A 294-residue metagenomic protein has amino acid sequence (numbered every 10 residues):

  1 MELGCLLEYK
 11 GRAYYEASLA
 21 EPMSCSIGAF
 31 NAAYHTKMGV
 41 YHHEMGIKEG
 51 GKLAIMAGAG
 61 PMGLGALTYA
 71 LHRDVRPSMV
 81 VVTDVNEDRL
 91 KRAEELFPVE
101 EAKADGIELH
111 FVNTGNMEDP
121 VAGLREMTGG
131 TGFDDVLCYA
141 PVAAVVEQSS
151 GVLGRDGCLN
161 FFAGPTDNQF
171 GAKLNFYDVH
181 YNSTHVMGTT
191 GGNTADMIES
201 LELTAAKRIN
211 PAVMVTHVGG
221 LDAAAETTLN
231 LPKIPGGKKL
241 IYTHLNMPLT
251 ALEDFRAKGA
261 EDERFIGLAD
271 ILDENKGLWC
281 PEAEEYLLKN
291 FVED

Functional and structural regions predicted by a protein language model:
M1-K52: NAD(P)H dinucleotide-binding glycine-rich loop of Rossmann-like/cofactor-binding domains, especially the beta1-alpha1
P22, A57-G60: Glycine-rich Rossmann-fold phosphate-binding loop(s) that bind the pyrophosphate of adenine dinucleotide cofactors
C25, P61-M62, R89: Hydrophobic/small residue at the entry helix of a nucleotide-binding pocket
G51, M56, L67, L71-V145: Adenosine-nucleotide cofactor-binding segment
S78, G157-C158: Glycine-centered, small-residue-biased loops immediately flanking beta-strands in adenine/cofactor-binding cores
E95, E100, E118-G123, A144-G151 (+1 more regions): C-terminal hydrophobic helical "lid"/dimerization subdomain of Rossmann-like NAD(P)H-dependent oxidoreductases
A144-E147, G151, A163-S183, M197: Rossmann-fold NAD(P)-binding glycine/threonine-rich loop
L153-R155: Helix-to-beta-strand junctions that scaffold the AdoMet/dcAdoMet cofactor pocket in Class I SAM-dependent enzymes
